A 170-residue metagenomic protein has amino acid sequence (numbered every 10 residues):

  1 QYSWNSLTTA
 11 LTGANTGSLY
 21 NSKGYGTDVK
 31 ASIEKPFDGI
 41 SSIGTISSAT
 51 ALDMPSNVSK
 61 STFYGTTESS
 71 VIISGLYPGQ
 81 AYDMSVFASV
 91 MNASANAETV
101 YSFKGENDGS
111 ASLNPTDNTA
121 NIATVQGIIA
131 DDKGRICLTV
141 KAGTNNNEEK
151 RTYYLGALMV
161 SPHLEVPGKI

Functional and structural regions predicted by a protein language model:
Q1-I170: Compositionally biased, intrinsically disordered or flexible polar/acidic segments
